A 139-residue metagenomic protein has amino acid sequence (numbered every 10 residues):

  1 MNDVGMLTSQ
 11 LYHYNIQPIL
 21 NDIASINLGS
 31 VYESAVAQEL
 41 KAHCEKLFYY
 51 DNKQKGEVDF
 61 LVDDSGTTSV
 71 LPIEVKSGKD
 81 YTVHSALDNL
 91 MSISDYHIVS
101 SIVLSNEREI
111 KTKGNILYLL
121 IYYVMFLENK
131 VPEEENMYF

Functional and structural regions predicted by a protein language model:
M1-F139: A cross-kingdom feature that marks ATP-driven nucleic-acid transaction machinery
